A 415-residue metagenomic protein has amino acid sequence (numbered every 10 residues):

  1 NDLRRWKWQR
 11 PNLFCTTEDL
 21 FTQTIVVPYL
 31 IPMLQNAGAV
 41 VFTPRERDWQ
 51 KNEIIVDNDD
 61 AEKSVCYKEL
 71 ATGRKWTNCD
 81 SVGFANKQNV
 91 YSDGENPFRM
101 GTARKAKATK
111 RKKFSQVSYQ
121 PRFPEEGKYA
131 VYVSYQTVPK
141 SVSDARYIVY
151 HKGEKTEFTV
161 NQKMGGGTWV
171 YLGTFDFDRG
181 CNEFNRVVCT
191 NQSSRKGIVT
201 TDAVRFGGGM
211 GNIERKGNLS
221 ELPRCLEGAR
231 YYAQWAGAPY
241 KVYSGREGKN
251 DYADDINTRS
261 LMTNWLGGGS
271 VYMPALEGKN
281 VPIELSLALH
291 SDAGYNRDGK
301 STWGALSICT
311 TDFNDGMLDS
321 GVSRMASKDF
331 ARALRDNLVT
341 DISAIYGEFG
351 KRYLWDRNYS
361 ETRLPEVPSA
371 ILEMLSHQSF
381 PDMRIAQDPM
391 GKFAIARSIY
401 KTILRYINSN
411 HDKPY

Functional and structural regions predicted by a protein language model:
L3-G73, N78, N212-W303: Catalytic-core regions of hydrolytic enzymes
D80-S118: Surface-exposed, low-complexity/disordered Ser/Thr/Gly/Pro/Asn-rich loops and linkers
R104, S115-P139: A short beta-strand element within beta-rich, extracytoplasmic domains of secreted/secretory-pathway proteins
T137-T156: Short, surface-exposed beta-strand/strand-loop-strand elements in extracellular ectodomains
K152-N182: Extracellular carbohydrate recognition and processing domains and analogous Trp-centered ligand-binding platforms
V187-I198: Short beta-strand-plus-loop segments that form exposed binding edges in beta-rich domains
A203-G211, S270, L285-G316, I345-K413: Active-site-adjacent mobile loop/cap segments within catalytic or ligand-binding domains
S323-W355, R363: Active-site-adjacent substrate-binding region of metalloamidase/peptidase-like peptide-processing proteins
